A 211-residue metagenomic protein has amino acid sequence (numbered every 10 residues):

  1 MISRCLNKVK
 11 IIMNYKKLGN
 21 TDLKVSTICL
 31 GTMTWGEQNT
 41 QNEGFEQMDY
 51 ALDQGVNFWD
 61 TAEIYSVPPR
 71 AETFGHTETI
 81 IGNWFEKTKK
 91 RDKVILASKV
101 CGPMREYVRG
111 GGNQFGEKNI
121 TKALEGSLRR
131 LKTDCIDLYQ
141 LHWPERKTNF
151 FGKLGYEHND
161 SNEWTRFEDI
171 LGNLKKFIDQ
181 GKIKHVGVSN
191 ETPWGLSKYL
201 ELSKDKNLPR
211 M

Functional and structural regions predicted by a protein language model:
I2-K99, K118-T121, D134, K176-D179: N-terminal binding-site loop/beta-alpha segment at the start of enzyme catalytic domains that lines or forms
M33-W35, I64, K99-P103, L141-P144 (+1 more regions): Active-site beta-loop-alpha junctions enriched in small/polar residues
Q38, Y50, A71, C101 (+3 more regions): Solvent-exposed, non-transmembrane amphipathic alpha-helical segments
Y65-P69, M104-R109, T148-N149: A short acidic, helix-capping loop that chelates divalent metal ions and anchors anionic groups
E86, C101, E201-K204: A generic structural signal for secondary-structure junctions that act as hinges or helix/strand caps at the edges
V108-M211: Glycine/proline-rich, positively charged, aromatic-decorated active-site loop/lid region on the catalytic face
